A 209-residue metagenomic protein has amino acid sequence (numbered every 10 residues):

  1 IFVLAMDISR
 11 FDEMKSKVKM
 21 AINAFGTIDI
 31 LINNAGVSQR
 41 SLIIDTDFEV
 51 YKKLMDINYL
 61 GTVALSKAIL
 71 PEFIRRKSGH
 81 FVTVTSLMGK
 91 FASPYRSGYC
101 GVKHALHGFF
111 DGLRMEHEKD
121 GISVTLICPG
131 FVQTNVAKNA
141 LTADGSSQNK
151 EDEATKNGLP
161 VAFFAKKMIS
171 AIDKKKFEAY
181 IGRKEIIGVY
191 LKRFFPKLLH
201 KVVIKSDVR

Functional and structural regions predicted by a protein language model:
A5-S16, F48: The beta1-alpha1 cofactor-binding region of Rossmann-like NAD(H)/NADP(H)-dependent oxidoreductases
L42-I43, V50-K52: Substrate-binding pocket helix/loop in short-chain dehydrogenase/reductase
T46, A92-C100, G112: Active-site loop-to-helix junction immediately N-terminal to the catalytic Tyr of the SDR YXXXK motif in Rossmann-fold
S66, V102: Active-site helix of classical SDR
S86: Residue(s) in the substrate-gating loop at a strand-loop-helix junction that position the organic substrate next
F91, G112-I122: Active-site-adjacent segment of SDR/Rossmann-fold oxidoreductases
K119-R183: SDR active-site lid
